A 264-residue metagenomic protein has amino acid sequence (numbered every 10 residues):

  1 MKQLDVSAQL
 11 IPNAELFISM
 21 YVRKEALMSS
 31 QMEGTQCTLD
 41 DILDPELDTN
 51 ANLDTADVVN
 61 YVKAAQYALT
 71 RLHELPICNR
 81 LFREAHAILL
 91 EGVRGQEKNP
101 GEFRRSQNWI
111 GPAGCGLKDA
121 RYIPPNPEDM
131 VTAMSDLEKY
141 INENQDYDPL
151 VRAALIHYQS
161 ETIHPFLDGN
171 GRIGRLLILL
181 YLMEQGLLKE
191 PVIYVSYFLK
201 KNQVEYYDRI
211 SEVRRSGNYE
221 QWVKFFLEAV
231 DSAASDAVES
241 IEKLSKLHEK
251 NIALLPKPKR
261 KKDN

Functional and structural regions predicted by a protein language model:
M1-N264: FIC/Doc superfamily catalytic core
